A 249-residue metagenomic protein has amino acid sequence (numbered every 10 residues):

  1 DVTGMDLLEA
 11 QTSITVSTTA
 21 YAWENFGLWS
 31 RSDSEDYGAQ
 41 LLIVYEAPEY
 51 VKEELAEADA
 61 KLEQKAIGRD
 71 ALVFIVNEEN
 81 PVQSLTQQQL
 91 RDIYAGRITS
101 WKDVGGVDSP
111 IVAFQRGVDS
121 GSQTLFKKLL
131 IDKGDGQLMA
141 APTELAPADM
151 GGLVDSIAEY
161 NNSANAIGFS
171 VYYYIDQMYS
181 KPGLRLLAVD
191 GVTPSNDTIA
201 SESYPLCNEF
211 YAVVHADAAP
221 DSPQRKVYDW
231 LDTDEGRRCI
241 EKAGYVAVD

Functional and structural regions predicted by a protein language model:
D1-Y94: N-terminal segment of the mature folded domain
V2-A10, E202-Y204, E209-D249: Extracellular/periplasmic juxtamembrane helices and adjacent flexible linkers that interface with membrane partners
A10-T12, E63, D70-L72, S109 (+3 more regions): Envelope-exposed proteins and targeting segments
A22-G27, D119-V192: Ligand-binding pocket segment of bilobal, Venus flytrap-like solute-binding proteins
V51-D70, A164, D176-A200: Ligand-binding "clamshell"
A56-V73, N77-P81, I98-G105, I111-V112 (+1 more regions): A structural signal for short loop-to-beta-strand junctions that line the ligand-binding cleft of periplasmic/secreted
E78-L85, D119-S122, D217-P223: Short helix-loop capping/hinge motifs at secondary-structure junctions, enriched in acidic/polar residues
L85-G106, W230-D249: Periplasmic-binding protein-like
